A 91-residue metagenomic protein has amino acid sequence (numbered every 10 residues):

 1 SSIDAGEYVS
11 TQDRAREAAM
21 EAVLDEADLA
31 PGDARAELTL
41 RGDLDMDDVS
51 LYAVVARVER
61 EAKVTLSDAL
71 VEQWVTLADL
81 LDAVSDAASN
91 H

Functional and structural regions predicted by a protein language model:
S2-G32, S85-H91: Thiotemplate assembly-line natural product biosynthesis machinery
A18, A53, V75-D79: Amphipathic alpha-helical interaction segments
D28-L29, M46, V64: Helix N-cap/coil-helix junction residues
E37-D45: N-terminal helix-turn-helix DNA-binding core of bacterial DNA-binding proteins
S50-Q73: Phosphopantetheinylated carrier protein domains
D68, E72-Q73, A78-S89: C-terminal structural segments of small proteins and small subunits
